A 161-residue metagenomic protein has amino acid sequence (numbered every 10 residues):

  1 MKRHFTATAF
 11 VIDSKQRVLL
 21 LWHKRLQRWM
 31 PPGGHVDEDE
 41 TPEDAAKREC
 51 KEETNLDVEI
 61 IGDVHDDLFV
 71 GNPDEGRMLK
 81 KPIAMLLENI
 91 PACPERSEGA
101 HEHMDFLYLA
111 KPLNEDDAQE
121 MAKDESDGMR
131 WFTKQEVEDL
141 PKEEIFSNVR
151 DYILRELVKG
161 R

Functional and structural regions predicted by a protein language model:
M1, F10, R96-A100, E120-A122: Short secondary-structure boundary/capping segments
M1-P31, D39, E43, V58-G62: N-terminal strand-loop-strand
L21, A46, C50, M129: Hydrophobic pocket/interface hotspot
P31-P32, V36-H65, N72-G76: The catalytic Nudix box helix
H65-D66, E136: Residues that form or immediately flank small-molecule/cofactor binding pockets and catalytic motifs
G71-D117: Active-site-adjacent beta-strand/loop module that shapes the phosphate/pyrophosphate-binding cleft
E102-P112, A118-D151: NUDIX/MutT-family hydrolases
N148-R161: Compositionally biased, intrinsically disordered linkers/stalks adjacent to structured regions
